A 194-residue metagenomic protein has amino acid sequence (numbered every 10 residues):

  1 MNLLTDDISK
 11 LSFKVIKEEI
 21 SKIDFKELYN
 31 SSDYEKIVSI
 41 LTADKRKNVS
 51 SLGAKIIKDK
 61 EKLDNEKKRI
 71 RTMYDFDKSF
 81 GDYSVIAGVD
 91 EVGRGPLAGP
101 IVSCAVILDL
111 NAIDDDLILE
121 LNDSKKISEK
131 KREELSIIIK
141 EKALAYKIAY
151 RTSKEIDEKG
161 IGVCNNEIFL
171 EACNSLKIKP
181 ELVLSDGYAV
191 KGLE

Functional and structural regions predicted by a protein language model:
M1-A87, E91, G95-E194: Acidic (Asp/Glu) carboxylate-rich active-site/surface patches
